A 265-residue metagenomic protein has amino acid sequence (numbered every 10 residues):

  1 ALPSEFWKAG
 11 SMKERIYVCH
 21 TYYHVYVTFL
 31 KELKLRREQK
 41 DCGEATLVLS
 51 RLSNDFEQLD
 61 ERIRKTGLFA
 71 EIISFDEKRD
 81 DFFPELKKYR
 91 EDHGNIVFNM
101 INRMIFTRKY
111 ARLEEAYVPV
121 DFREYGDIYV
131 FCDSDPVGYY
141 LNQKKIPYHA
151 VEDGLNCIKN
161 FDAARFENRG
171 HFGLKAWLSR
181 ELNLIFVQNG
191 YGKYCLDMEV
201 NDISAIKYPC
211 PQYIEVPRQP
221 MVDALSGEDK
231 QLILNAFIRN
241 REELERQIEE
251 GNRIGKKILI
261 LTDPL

Functional and structural regions predicted by a protein language model:
A1-S11: Short, Lys/Arg-enriched N-terminal segments with co-localized hydrophobic residues within the first ~10-30 amino acids
P3, L47, R218-P220: Charged, low-complexity surface segments at secondary-structure and domain boundaries
S4-E5, A70, F98, G227: Generic detector of low-complexity/intrinsically disordered segments and short hydrophobic N-terminal stretches
S11-R15, C42, R123-G126, E250-L259: A short, charged/proline- and glycine-enriched loop that marks the coil->beta-strand transition at the N-terminal
I16-G192: Active-site and donor-binding regions of nucleotide-sugar-utilizing enzymes
S74, K78-D81, D229, I233-R239 (+1 more regions): General structural signal for secondary-structure boundaries
E152-G154, K159-L259: A nucleotide-sugar donor-handling region in carbohydrate enzymes
L259-L265: Extended, amphipathic alpha-helical scaffolds
